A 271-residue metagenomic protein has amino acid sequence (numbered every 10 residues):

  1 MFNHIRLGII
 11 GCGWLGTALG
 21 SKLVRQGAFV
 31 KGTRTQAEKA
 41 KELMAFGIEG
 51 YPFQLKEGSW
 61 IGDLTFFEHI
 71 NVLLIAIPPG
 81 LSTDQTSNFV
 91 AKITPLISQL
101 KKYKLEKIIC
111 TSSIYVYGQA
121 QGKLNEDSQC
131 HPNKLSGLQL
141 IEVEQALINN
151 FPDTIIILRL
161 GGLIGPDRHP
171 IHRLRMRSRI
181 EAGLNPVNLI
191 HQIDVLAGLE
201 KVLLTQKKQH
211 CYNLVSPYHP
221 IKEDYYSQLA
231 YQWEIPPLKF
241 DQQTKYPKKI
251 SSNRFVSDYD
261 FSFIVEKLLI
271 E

Functional and structural regions predicted by a protein language model:
L7-G11: Conserved N-terminal Rossmann-fold NAD(P)-binding element of oxidoreductases
G16-T17: N-terminal Rossmann-fold NAD(P) dinucleotide-binding loop
M44, I48-P95, Q99: NAD(P)H-binding glycine-rich loop region in Rossmannoid oxidoreductase-like domains and their noncatalytic homologs
E49, F53-E57, I235-E271: C-terminal amphipathic/interface module of NAD(P)-dependent oxidoreductases and related NAD-binding regulators
T94-N133: Conserved Rossmann-fold NAD(P)-dependent oxidoreductase catalytic core, especially the SDR/UDP-sugar
E142-P166: Conserved beta-loop-beta element that borders a ligand/cofactor-binding pocket
L160-L163, H169-H172, I180-L203: Substrate-positioning beta->alpha
L196-S252: Mid/C-terminal beta-alpha module of Rossmann-like enzyme folds, strongest in SDR-family dehydrogenases/epimerases
